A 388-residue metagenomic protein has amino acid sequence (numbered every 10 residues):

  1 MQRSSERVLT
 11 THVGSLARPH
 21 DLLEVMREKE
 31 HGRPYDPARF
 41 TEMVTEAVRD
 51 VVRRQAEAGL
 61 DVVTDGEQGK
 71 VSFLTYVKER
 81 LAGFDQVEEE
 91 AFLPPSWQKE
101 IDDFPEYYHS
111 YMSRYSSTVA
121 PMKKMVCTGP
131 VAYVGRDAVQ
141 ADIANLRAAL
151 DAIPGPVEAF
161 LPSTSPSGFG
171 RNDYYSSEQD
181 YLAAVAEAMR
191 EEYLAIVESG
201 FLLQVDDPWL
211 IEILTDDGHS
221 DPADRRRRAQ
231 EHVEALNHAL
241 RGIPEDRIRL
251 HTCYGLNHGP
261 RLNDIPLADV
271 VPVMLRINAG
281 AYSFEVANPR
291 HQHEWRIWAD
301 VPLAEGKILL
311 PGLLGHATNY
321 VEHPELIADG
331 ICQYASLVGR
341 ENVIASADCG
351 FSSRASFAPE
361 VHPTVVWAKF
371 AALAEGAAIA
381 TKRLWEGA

Functional and structural regions predicted by a protein language model:
M1-A388: Domain-level signal for soluble alpha/beta catalytic cores
